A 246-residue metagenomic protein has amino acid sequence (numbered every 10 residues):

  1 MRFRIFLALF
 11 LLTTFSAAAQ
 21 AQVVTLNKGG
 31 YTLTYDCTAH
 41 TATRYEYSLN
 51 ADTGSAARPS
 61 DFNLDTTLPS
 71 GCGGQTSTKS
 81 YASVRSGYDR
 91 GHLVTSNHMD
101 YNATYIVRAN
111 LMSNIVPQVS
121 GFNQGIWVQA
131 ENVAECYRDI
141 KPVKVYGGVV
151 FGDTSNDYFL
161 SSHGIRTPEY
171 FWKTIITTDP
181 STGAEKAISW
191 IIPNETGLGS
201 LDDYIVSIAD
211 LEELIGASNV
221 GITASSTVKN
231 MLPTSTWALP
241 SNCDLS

Functional and structural regions predicted by a protein language model:
M1-R2: N-terminal secretory signal peptides that target proteins for export/translocation
I5-T14: Sec-dependent N-terminal signal peptides
A8, D36, Y101-N102: Intrinsic-disorder/low-complexity, polar/charged segments
F15-A21: Sec/Tat signal peptide C-region and signal peptidase I cleavage site
Q20, K28-G30, E169-F171: Short beta-strand-initiation
A21-T25, H163-R166: Short linear motifs in intrinsically disordered
T25-R90: Short, His- and charge-rich active-site/binding loops that engage polyanionic ligands
C72-S246: Domain-level detector of nuclease and nuclease-like folds in predominantly extracellular/periplasmic contexts
